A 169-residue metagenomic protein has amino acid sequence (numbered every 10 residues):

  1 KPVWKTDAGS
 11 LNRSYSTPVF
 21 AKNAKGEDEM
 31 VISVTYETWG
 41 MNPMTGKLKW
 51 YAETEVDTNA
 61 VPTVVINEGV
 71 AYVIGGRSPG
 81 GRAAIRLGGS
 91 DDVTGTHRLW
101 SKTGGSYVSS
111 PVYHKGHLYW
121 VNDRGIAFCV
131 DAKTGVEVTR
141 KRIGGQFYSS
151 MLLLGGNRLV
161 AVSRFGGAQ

Functional and structural regions predicted by a protein language model:
K1, N42-G46, R86-D91, D131-T134: Short loop/turn segments that connect beta-strands within beta-propeller blades
V3-E27, S33-V34, Y51-N67, I74-P79 (+2 more regions): Extracytoplasmic beta-rich repeat domains
T35, P43, G156: ATP/adenylate-binding site constellation spanning eukaryotic-like Ser/Thr protein kinases, ABC-transporter
T35-E37, R77-P79, R124-I126, F165: Surface-exposed loop/turn positions within WD40 beta-propeller blades
W39-G40, A83, F128, Q169: WD40 beta-propeller blade core
G80-L99, Y107, K115, K133: C-terminal, non-catalytic macromolecule-binding modules
K102-Q169: Loop/turn-rich, solvent-exposed surfaces of beta-rich toroidal or solenoidal domains
